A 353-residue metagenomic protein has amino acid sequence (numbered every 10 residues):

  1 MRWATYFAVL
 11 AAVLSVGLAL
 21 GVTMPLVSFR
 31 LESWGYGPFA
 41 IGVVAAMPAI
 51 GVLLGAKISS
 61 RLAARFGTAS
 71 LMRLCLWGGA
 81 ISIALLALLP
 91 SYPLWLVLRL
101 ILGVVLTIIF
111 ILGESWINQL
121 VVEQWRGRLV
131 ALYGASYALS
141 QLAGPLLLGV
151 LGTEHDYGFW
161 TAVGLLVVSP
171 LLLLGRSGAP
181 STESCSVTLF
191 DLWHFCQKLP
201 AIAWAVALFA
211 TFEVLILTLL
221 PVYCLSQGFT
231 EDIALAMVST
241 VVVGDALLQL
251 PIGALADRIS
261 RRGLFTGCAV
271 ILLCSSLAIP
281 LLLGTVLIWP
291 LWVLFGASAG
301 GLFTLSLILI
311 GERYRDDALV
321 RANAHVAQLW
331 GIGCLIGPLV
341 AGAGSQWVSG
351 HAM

Functional and structural regions predicted by a protein language model:
R2-A49, E213-Y223, Q227, A234: Helix-loop boundary and gating motifs at the non-cytosolic
P38-F39, E123-Y133, E231-D232, Y314-V326: Loop-to-transmembrane helix entry/capping segments in MFS-fold secondary transporters and related SLC/MFSD carriers
G55-G67, G152, L248-S260, S345: Helix-to-loop junctions at the C-terminal end of transmembrane segments in multipass secondary transporters
L71-A84, G263-L277: Structural signature of the two symmetry-related core transmembrane helices
P93-I101, V286-L294: Paired small-residue
I108-V121, G301-Y314: Intracellular juxtamembrane helix-capping segments at the cytosolic ends of symmetry-related transmembrane helices
F159-L174: Symmetry-related core transmembrane helices of the 12-TM Major Facilitator Superfamily/SLC fold
V320-Q346: A late C-terminal transmembrane helix in Major Facilitator Superfamily
